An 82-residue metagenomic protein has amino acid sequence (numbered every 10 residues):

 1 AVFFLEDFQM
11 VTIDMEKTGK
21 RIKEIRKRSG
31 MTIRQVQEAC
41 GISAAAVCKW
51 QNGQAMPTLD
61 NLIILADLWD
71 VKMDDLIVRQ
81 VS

Functional and structural regions predicted by a protein language model:
A1-I13, K49, I77-S82: Short, charged recognition helix plus adjacent turn of helix-turn-helix-like nucleic-acid-binding domains
F4-R28: A short, Lys/Arg-rich alpha-helix, primarily the initiator
K17, R28, Q54-P57, L68: Helix-turn-helix/winged-helix DNA-binding modules
K20-A39, I64: Short basic helix-loop element that most often maps to the first helix and adjoining turn of HTH DNA-binding modules
I22, V36, V47-W50, L76: Conserved hydrophobic/aromatic packing and binding residues within compact polymer-binding modules
G41-P57: Recognition helix of helix-turn-helix/homeodomain-like DNA-binding domains that insert into the DNA major groove
D60-D75: DNA major-groove recognition helix of helix-turn-helix/homeodomain DNA-binding modules
